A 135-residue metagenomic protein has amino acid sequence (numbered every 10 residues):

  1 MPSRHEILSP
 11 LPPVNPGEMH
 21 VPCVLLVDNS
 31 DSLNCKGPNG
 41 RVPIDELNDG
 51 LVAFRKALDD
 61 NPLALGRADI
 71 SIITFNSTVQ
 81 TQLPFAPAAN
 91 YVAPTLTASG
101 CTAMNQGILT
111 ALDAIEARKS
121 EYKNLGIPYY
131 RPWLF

Functional and structural regions predicted by a protein language model:
M1-V24, N29-R41, K119-Y129: Acidic, polar low-complexity linker/tail segments
M19, L47, A93: Catalytic phosphate/metal-binding cores of nucleic-acid and nucleotide-processing enzymes, i.e., regions that mediate
L25, L51-A53, T74-N76: Short glycine-rich, polar/acidic loop-and-turn segments at beta strand-coil junctions
L25-S30, L47, I72, A111 (+1 more regions): DG-centered beta-turn motif at the end of beta-strands
D31-R67: …and closely analogous acidic/polar surface helices at protein-protein or active-site interfaces in A-domain-like
G66-T95: Short beta-strand-loop
Q80, Y91-R131: Von Willebrand factor
